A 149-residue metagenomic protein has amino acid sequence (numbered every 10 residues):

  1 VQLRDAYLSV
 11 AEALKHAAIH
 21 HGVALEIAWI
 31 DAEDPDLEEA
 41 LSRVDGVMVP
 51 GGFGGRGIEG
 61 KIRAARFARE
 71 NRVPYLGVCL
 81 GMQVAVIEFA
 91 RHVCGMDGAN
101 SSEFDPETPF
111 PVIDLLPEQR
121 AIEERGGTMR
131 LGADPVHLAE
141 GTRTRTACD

Functional and structural regions predicted by a protein language model:
V1-C148: N-terminal beta1-alpha1 cap of cysteine-dependent amidohydrolase-like domains
